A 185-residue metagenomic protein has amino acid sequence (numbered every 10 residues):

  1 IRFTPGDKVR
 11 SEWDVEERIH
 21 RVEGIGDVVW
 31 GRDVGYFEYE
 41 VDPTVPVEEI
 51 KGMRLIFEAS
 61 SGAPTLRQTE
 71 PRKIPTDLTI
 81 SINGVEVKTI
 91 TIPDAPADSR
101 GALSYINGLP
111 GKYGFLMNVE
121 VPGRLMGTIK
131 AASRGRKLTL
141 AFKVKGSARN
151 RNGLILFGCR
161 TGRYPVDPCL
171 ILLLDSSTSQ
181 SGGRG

Functional and structural regions predicted by a protein language model:
I1-G24, S147-R149, L156-G185: Activation corresponds to long, low-complexity, non-globular regions
I1-R54: Non-catalytic C-terminal accessory domains or segments of carbohydrate-active enzymes
R32-V45, E58-L173: Beta-strand-rich ligand-recognition modules
